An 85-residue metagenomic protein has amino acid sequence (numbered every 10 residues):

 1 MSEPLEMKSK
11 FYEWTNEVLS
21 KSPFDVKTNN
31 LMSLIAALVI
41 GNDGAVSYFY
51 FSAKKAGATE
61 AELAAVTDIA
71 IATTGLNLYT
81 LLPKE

Functional and structural regions predicted by a protein language model:
M1-N29, F51-K55, A65, G75-E85: Acidic, glycine/proline-rich low-complexity segments that act as flexible tails and inter-domain linkers
N29-A37, A64-A70: Alpha-helical scaffold segments that form or flank carboxylate-/histidine-based iron centers
M32, A36-Y48: Short, thiol/selenol-centered motifs that function as redox-active sites or metal-ligating centers
A36-I40, K54, I71-T74: Residue-level detector of secondary-structure transition/capping positions
